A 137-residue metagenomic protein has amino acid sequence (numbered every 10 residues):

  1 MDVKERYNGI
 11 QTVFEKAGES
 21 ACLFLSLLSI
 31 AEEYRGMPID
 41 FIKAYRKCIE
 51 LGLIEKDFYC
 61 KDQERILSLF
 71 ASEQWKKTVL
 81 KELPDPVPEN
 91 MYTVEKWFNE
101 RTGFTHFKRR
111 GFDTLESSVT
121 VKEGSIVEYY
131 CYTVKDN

Functional and structural regions predicted by a protein language model:
M1-Y59: Active-site-adjacent structural segments surrounding the nucleophilic cysteine of cysteine proteases and isopeptidases
T12, F58-C60, K77-L80, L115 (+1 more regions): Hydrophobic transmembrane signal anchors and adjacent membrane-proximal interface regions, especially in viral
E19, V87-N90, R109-N137: Noncatalytic regulatory segments and standalone regulatory/sensor domains
L23-I30, R65, Y92-E95, R109-R110 (+1 more regions): Generic hydrophobic/packing signal
S29, N99-T102, T120-V121: Solvent-exposed loop/turn segments at secondary-structure junctions within structured extracellular/periplasmic domains
I54-K108: ...with weaker cross-activation on analogous glycine-rich loops/strands in unrelated enzymes
